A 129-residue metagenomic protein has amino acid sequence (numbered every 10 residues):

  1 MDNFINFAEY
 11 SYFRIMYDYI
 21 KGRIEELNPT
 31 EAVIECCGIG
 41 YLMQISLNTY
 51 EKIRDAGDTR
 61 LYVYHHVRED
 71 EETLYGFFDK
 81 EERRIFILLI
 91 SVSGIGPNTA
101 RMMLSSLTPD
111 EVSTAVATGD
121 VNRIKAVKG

Functional and structural regions predicted by a protein language model:
M1-F4, A126: Short intrinsically disordered, low-complexity coil segments enriched in acidic
N3-I15: Short, Lys/Arg-enriched N-terminal segments with co-localized hydrophobic residues within the first ~10-30 amino acids
Y19-K21, E25-V127: Long, highly charged, low-complexity intrinsically disordered interaction regions that mediate electrostatic DNA/RNA
